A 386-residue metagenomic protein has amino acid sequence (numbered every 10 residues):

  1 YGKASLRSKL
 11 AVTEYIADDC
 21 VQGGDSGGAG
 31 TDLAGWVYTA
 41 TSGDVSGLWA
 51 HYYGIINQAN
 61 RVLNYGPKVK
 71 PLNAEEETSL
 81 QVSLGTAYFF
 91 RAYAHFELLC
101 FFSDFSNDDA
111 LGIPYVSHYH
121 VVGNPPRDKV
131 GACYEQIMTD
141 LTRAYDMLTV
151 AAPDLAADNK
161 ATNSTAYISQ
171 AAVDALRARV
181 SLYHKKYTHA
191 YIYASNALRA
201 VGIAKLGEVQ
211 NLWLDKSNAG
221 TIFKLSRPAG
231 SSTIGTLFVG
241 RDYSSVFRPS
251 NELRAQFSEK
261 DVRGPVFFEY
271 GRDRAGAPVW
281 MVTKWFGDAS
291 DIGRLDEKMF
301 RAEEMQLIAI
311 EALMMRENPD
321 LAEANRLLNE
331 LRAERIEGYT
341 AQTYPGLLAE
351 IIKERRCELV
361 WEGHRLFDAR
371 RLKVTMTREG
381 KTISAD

Functional and structural regions predicted by a protein language model:
Y1-I16: Acidic, glycine-rich segments characteristic of secretory precursors and extracytoplasmic regions
G28-F102, D128, D146-T149, I292-E297 (+3 more regions): Conserved, well-structured interaction surfaces
I56-A59, Y134, L141, A194 (+1 more regions): Inward-facing hydrophobic residues that define packing positions of alpha-helical scaffold repeats
Y167, K185, H189-E303, Y344 (+4 more regions): Hydrophobic-face positions in mid-chain alpha helices that act as interaction patches
Y187, P319-L321: TPR-repeat structural position
E358-D386: C-terminal functional modules
